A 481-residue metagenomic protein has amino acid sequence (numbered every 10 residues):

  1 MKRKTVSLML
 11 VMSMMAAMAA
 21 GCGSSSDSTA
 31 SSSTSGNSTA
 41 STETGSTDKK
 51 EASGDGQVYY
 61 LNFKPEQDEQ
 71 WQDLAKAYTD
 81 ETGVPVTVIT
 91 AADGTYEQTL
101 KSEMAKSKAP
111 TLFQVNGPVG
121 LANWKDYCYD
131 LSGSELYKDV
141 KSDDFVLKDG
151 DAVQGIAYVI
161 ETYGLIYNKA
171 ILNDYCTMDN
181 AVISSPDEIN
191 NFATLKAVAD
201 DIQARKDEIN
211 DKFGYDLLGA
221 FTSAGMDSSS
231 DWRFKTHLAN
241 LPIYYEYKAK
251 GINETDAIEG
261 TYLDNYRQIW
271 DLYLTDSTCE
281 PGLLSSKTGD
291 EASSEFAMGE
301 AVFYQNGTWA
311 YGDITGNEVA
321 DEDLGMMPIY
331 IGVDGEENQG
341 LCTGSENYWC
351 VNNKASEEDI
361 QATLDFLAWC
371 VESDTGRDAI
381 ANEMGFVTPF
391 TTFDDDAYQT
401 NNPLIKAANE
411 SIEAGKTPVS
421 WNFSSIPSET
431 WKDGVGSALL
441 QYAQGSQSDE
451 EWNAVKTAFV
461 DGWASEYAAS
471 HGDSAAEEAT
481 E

Functional and structural regions predicted by a protein language model:
M1-V58, D80, E135, D461-E481: Short, low-complexity disordered leader/linker segments with a strong preference for bacterial N-terminal type II
G45, K50-A52, N116-N173, D211-D216 (+5 more regions): Hinge/lid segment of periplasmic solute-binding proteins
P65-P85, I166, V435: Short, polar/charged alpha-helical segment
A77-D143, Q154-G155, A170-S184, E295 (+1 more regions): Extracytoplasmic "Venus flytrap"/periplasmic binding protein-like
E81, P85, N317-G385: Extracytoplasmic/periplasmic substrate-recognition and gating elements
G150-Y158, Y163, A193-T255: Extracytoplasmic/periplasmic solute-binding protein
A199-D200, A249-S286: Glycine-centered hinge/linker elements that transmit conformational signals in sensory and ligand-binding systems
T388-Q399, E413-E481: Conserved C-terminal helix/tail region of periplasmic/extracytoplasmic solute-binding proteins
